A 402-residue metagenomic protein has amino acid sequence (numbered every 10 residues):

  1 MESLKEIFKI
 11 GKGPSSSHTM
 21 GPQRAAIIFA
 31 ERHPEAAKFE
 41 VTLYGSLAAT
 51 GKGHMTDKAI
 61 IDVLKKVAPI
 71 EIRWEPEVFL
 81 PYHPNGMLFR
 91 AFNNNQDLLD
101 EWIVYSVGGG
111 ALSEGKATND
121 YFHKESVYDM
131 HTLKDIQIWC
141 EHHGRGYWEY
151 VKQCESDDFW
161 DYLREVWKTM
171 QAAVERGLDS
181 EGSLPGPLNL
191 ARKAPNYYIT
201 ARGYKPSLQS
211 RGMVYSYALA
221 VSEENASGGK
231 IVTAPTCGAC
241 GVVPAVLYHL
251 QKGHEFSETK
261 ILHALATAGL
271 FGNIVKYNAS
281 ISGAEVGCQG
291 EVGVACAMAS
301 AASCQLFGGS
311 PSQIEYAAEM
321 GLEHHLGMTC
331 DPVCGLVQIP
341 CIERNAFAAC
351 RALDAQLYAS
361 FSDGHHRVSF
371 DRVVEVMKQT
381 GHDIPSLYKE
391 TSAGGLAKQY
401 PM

Functional and structural regions predicted by a protein language model:
L4-K12, Q23-G45, G53-H54, A68 (+10 more regions): Non-transmembrane, aqueous-exposed alpha-helical and coiled segments at domain scale
F8-I28, S227-V246, C288-C296: Conserved phosphate/anionic-ligand binding catalytic regions in large, soluble enzymes, centered on
I10-G11, S282-G287, P332-C341: Short beta-alpha connecting loops at secondary-structure transitions that line or flank enzyme active sites
T19-R32, P244-E255, S300-G308: Alpha-helical support elements that line or immediately flank enzyme active sites and cofactor-binding pockets
K66-Y204, G212-M213: C-terminal regulatory domains involved in ligand/effector binding and gene-expression control
Q171-G283, G287, G395-M402: Accessory "access/gating" subregions that flank catalytic or transport cores
S216, A220, G241-Q251, A266-I274 (+3 more regions): Contiguous, well-ordered alpha-helical segments that form the cores/surfaces of helical PPI scaffolds
S303-M402: Functionally critical mobile loop/hinge segments
